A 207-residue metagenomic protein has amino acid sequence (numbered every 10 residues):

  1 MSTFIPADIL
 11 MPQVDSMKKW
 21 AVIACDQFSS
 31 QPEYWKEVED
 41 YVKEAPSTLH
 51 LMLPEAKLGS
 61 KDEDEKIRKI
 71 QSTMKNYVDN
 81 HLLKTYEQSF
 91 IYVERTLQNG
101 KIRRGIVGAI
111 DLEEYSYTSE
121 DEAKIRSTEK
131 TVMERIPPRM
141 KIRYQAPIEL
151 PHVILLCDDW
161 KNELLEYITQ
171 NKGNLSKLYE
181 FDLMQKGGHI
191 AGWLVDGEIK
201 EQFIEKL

Functional and structural regions predicted by a protein language model:
M1-L183: N-terminal extension/subdomain marker
D182-L207: Helix-hairpin-helix/helix-loop-helix acidic hairpins
